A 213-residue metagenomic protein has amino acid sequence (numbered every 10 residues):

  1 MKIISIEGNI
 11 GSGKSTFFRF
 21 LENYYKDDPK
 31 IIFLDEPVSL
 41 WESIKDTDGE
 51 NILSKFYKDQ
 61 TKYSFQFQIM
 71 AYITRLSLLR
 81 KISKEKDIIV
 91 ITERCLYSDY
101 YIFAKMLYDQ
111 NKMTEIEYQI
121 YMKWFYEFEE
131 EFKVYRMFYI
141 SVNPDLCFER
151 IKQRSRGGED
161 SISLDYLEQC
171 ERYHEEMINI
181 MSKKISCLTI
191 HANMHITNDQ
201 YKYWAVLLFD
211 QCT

Functional and structural regions predicted by a protein language model:
I6: Hydrophobic anchor at the beta1->P-loop junction of P-loop NTPases
N9: P-loop (Walker A) phosphate-binding loop of NTP-binding proteins
K14: Conserved lysine of the Walker
F17-F18: Post-Walker A alpha-helix
N23-Q68, I102: Conserved substrate/cofactor phosphate-moiety recognition/catalytic segment in nucleotide-dependent phosphotransferases
T47-I89, Y108-K112: Conserved nucleotide-sensing/catalytic segment adjacent to the nucleotide-binding pocket in NTP-handling enzymes
Y100-R172: A glycine- and Lys/Arg-enriched "phosphate-lid" helix/loop adjacent to the NTP-binding pocket of small-molecule kinases
F148-T213: NTP-dependent small-molecule kinase module
